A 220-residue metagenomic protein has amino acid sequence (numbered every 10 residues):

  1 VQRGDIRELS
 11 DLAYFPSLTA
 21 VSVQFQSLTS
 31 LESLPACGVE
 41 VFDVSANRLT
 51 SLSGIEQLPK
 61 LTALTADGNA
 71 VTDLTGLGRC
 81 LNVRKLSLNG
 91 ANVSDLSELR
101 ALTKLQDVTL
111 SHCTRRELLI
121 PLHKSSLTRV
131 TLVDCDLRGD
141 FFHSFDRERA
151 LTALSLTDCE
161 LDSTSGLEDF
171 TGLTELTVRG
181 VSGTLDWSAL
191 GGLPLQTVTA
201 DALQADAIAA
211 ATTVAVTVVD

Functional and structural regions predicted by a protein language model:
V1-R7, Y14-T29, S33-L49, G54 (+10 more regions): Concave beta-strand-loop units of leucine-rich repeat
